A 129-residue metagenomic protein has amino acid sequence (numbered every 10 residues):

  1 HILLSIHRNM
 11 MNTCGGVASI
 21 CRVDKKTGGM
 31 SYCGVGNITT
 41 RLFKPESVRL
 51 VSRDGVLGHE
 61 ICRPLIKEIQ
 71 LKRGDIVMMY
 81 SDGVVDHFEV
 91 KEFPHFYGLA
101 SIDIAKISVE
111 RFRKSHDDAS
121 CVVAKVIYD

Functional and structural regions predicted by a protein language model:
H1-P45, R113-H116: Catalytic core of PPM/PP2C metal-dependent serine/threonine phosphatase domains
I2, R63-P64, A105: Amphipathic coiled-coil/heptad-repeat helices and related helical stalk/stem segments that mediate oligomerization
N9, I66-E68, E110-F112: Short, flexible, glycine/charge-rich loop motifs used to bind or transfer phosphoryl groups or to couple energy/partner
G15-A18, R49-E89: Acidic loop->beta-strand submotif enriched in PP2C/PPM serine/threonine phosphatases
I20, E68, C121-V123: Conserved hydrophobic/aromatic beta-strand scaffold that supports enzyme active sites
S31-Y32, R49, I76, C121: A residue-level structural signature of the nucleotidyltransferase/glycosyltransferase Rossmann-like core
T39-R41, V51-R53, I69-Q70, Y97-A100: Short, low-complexity, polar/charged sequence segments that are solvent-exposed and flexible
R73, M78-M79, G83-D129: C-terminal catalytic subdomain
